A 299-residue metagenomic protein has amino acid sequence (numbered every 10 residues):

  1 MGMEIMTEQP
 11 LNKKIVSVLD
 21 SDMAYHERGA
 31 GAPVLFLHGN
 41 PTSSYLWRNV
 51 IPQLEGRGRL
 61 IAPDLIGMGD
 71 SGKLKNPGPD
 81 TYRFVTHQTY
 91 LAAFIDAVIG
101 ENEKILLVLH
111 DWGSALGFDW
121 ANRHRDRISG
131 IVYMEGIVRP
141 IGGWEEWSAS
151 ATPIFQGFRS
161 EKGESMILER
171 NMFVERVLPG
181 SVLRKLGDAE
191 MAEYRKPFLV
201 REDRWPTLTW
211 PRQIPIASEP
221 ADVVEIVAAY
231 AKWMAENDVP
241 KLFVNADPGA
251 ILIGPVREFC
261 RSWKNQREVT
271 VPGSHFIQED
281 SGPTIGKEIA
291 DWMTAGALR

Functional and structural regions predicted by a protein language model:
E4-K14, S21-M23, L46, I61 (+5 more regions): Flexible "cap/lid" subdomain of the alpha/beta-hydrolase fold that forms the substrate-access gate
S17-L19, R28-G29, L54, A235: Short, flexible hinge/linker loops that cap or flank conserved catalytic cores
S21, A30-G31, G273: A generic "binding-loop/recognition-motif" signal
E27-K73: Conserved HGGG/HGGXW glycine-rich cap/lid loop of the alpha/beta-hydrolase fold
H38, H110, H275: Histidine-centered active-site/metal-ligand motif
S274-G286: Catalytic histidine-centered segment of alpha/beta-hydrolase-like enzymes
